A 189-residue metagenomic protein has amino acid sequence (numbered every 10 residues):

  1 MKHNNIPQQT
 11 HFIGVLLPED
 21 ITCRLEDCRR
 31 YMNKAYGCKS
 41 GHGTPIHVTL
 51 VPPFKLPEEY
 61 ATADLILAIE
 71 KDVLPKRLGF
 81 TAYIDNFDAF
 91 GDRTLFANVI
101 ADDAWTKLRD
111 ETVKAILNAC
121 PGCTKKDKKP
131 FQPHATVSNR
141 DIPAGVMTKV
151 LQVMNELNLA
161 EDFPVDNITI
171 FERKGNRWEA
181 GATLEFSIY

Functional and structural regions predicted by a protein language model:
M1-T81, D102-E161, N167, R177-Y189: Basic, often amphipathic N-terminal segments
F87-F90, V165-W178: Glycine-rich beta-strand-turn "strand-cap" elements at beta-sheet edges
